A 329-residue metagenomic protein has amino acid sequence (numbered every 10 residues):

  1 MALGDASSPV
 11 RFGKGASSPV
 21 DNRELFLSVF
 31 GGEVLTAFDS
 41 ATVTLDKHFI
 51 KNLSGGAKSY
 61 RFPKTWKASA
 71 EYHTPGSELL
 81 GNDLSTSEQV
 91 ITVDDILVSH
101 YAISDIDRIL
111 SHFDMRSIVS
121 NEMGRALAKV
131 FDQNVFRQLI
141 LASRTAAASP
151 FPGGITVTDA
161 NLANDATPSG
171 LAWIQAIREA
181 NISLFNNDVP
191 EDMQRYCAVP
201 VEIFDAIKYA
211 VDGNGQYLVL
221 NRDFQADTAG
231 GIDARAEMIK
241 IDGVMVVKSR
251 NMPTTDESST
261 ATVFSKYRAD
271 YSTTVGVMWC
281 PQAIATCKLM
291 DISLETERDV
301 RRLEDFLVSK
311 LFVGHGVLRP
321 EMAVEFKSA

Functional and structural regions predicted by a protein language model:
A2-D46, L53-G56, P63, K67-S69 (+4 more regions): Sequence/fold signature of self-assembling virion shell proteins
S59-Y60, K67, L80, S87-S117 (+3 more regions): Structured, hydrophobic secondary-structure cores that serve as assembly/anchoring elements
A70-E71, P75, S87: Membrane-topology and secretion signals of cell-surface/extracellular proteins
P75-L80, T262-F264: Short, polar loop/linker segments at the starts of domains and inter-domain junctions
V98, E122-M123, D305-S309: Oligomerization/assembly interface segments of phage tail-like spikes and tubes
I106-N186, E325-A329: Alpha-helical scaffold segments that mediate packing/assembly in large oligomeric complexes
L141-A142, E202-Y209, M245-K248: Internal, well-folded beta-alpha domain core
